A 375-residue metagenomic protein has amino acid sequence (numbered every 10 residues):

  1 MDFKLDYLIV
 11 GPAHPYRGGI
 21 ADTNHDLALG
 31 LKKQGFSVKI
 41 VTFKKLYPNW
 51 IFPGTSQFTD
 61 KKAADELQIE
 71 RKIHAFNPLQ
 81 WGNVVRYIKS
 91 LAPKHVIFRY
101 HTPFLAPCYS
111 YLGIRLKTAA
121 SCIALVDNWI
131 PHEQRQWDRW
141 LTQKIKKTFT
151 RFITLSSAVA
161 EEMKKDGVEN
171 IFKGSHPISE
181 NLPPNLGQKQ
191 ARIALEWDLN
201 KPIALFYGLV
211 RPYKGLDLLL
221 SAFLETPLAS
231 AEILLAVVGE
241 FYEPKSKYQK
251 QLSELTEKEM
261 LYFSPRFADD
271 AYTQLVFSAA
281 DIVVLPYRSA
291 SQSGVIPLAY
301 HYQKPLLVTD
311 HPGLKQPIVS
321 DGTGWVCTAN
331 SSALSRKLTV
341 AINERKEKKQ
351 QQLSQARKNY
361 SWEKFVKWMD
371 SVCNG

Functional and structural regions predicted by a protein language model:
L8, D198-K214, L220-F223, L235: Conserved donor-binding/catalytic core segment of Leloir-type glycosyltransferases
A13-R17, L29-S90, V159, E240-P244: N-terminal strand-loop element at the rim of the active site of nucleotide-sugar-dependent glycosyltransferases
K147-L186: Donor nucleotide-sugar binding/catalytic pocket of nucleotide-sugar-dependent glycosyltransferases
P183-W197: A short helix/loop element that forms part of the nucleotide-sugar donor recognition site in Leloir-type
Y248-Q274: Nucleotide-activated donor-binding/catalytic signature segment of Leloir-type glycosyltransferases, i.e., the conserved
Q274-S291, K304: Acidic donor-binding loop of glycosyltransferase active sites
S320-S332, T339-K346: Conserved acidic donor-binding segment of nucleotide-sugar-dependent glycosyltransferases
K346-N374: A charged, aromatic-enriched C-terminal amphipathic alpha-helix characteristic of glycosyltransferases across folds
